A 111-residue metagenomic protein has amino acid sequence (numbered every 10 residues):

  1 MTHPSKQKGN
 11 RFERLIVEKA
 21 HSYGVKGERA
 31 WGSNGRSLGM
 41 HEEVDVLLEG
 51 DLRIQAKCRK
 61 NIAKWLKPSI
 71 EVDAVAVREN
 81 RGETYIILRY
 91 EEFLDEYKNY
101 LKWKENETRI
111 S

Functional and structural regions predicted by a protein language model:
M1-S111: Catalytic phosphate/metal-binding cores of nucleic-acid and nucleotide-processing enzymes, i.e., regions that mediate
